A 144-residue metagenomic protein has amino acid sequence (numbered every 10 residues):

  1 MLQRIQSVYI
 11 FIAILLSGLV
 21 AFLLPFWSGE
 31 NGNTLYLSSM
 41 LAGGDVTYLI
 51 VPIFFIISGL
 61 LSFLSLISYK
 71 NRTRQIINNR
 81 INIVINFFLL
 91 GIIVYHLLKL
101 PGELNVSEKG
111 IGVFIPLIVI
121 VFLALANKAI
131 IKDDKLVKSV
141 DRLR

Functional and structural regions predicted by a protein language model:
L2-Q3, S7-L60: Interfacial loop at the N-terminal end of multi-pass membrane proteins
I10-V20, F55-S65, N86-I93, P116-A126: Helical transmembrane-bundle signal
E30-A42, L100-V113: Membrane-interface interhelical loops and short amphipathic "cap" helices that link adjacent transmembrane segments
F63-I76: Juxtamembrane helix-break-helix junctions at the cytosolic face of small multi-pass alpha-helical membrane proteins
I76-I85: Cytoplasmic-side transmembrane-helix entry/capping segments in multi-pass membrane proteins
V84-G110: Hydrophobic alpha-helical transmembrane segments of integral membrane proteins
N105-K132: Alpha-helical membrane-associated segments of multi-pass integral membrane proteins
A126-R144: Cytosolic juxtamembrane helix at the C-terminal end of the final transmembrane segment
